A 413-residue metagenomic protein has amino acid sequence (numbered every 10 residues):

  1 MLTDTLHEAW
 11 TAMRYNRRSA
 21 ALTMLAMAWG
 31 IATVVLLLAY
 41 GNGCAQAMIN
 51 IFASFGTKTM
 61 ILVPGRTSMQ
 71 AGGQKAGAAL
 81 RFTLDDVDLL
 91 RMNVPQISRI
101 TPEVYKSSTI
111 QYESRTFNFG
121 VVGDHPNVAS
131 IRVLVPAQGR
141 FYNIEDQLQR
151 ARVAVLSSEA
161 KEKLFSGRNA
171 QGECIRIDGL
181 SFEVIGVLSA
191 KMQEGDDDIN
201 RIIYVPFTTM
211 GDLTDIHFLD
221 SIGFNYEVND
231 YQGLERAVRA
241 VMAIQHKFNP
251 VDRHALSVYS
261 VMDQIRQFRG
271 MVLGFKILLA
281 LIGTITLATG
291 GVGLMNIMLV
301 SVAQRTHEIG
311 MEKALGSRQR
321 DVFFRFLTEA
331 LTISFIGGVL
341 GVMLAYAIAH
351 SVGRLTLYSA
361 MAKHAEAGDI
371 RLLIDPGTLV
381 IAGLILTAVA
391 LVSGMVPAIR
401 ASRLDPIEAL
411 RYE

Functional and structural regions predicted by a protein language model:
L2-R14, D86, L90: A short amphipathic helical element positioned immediately N-terminal to and/or at the very start of a transmembrane
T3-H7, A398-E413: Short cytosolic juxtamembrane segments of multi-pass membrane proteins
T5, R14, R18-A26, T33 (+5 more regions): Transmembrane alpha-helical interface segments in multi-pass membrane proteins
N16, C44, L62, L90 (+13 more regions): Generic structural signal for small/hydrophobic residues in well-ordered secondary structure, especially within
N42-G120, N127-S130, K163, G211-D212 (+1 more regions): Hydrophobic, regular-secondary-structure patches
S68-A76, E194, K247-D252, L355-L373: Short helix-coil transition/hinge motifs at the ends and kinks of transmembrane helices, capturing the brief
P126-Y142, D146, A151-N249: Mid-to-C-terminal secondary-structure elements that act as membrane-proximal/extracytoplasmic interface segments
G223, E235, N249-G283: Peri-transmembrane interface segments
